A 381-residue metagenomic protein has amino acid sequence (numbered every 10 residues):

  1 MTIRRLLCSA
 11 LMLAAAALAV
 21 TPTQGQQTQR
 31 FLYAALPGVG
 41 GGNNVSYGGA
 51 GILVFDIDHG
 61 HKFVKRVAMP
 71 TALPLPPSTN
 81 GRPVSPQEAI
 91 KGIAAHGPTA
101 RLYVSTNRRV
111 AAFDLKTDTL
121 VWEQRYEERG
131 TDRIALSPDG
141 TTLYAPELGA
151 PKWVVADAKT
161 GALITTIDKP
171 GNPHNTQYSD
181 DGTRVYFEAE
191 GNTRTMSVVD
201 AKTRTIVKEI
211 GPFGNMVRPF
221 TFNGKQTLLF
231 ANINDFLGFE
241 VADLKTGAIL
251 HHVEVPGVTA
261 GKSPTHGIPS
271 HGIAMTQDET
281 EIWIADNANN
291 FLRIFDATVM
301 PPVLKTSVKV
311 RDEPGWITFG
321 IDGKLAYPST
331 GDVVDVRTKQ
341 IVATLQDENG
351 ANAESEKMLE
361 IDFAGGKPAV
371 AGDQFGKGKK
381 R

Functional and structural regions predicted by a protein language model:
M1-A10: Bacterial N-terminal signal peptides that target proteins for export
A10-T21: Hydrophobic h-region of N-terminal signal peptides that target proteins for export in Gram-negative bacteria
P22-R381: Predominantly soluble domains enriched in secretory-pathway, periplasmic, or organellar proteins
